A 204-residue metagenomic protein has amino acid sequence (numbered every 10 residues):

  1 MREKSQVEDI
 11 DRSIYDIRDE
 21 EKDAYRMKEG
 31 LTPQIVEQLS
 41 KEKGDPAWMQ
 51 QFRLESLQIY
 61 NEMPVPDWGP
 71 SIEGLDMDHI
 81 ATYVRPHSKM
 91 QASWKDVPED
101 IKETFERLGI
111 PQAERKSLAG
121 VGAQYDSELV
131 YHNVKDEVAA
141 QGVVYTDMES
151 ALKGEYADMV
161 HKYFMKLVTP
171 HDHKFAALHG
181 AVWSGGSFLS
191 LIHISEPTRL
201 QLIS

Functional and structural regions predicted by a protein language model:
R2-L191, S195: Glycine-rich and polybasic anion-binding loops at the starts of cofactor/ligand-binding domains
I192-S204: Single conserved hydrophobic/aromatic residue that forms the stacking wall/gate of nucleotide- or nucleobase-binding
